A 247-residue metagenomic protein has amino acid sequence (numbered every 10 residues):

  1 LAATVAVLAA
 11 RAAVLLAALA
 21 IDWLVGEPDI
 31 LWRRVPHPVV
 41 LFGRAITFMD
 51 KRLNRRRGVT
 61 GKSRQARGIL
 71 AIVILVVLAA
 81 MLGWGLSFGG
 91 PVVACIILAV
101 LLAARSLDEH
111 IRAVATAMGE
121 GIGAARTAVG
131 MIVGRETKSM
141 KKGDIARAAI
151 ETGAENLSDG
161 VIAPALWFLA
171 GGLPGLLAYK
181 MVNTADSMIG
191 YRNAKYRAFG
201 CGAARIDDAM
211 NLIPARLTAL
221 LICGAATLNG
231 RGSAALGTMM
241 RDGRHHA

Functional and structural regions predicted by a protein language model:
L1-A178, V182, G190-A247: Hydrophobic alpha-helical transmembrane segments
S187: Solvent-exposed interhelical
